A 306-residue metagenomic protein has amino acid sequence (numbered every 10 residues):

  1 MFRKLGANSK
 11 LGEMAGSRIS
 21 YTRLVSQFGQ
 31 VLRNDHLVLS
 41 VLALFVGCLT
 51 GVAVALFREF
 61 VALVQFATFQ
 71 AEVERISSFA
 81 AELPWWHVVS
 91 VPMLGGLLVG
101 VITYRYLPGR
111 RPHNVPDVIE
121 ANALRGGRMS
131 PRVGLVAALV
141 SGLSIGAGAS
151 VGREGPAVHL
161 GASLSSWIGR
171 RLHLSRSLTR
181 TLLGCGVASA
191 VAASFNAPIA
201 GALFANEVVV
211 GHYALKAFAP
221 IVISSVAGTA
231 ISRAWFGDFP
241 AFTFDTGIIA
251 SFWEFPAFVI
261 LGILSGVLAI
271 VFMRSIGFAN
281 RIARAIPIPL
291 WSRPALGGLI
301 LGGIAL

Functional and structural regions predicted by a protein language model:
M1-L306: Alpha-helical transmembrane segments and immediately membrane-proximal extracytoplasmic
